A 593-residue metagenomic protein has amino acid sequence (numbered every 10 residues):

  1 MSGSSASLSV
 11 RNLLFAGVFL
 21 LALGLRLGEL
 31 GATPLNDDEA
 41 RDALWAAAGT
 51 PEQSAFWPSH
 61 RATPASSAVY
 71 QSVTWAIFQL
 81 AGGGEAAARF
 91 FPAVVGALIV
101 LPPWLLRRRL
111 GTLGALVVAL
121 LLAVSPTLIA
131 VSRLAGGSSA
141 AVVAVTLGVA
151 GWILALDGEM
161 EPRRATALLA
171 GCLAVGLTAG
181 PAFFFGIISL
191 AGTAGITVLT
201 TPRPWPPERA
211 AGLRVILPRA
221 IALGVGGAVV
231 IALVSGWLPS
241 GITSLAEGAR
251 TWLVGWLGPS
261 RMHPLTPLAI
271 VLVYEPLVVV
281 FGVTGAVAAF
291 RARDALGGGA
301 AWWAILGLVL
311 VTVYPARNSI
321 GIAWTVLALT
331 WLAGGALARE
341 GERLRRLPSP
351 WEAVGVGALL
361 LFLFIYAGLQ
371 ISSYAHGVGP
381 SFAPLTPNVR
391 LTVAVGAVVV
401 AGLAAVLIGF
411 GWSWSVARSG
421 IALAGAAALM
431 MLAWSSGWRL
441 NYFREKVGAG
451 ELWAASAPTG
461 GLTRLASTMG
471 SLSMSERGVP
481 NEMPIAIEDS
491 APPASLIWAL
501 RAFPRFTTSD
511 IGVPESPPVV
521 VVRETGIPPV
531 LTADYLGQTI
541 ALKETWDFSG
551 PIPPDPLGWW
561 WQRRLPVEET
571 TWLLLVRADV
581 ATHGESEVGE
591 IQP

Functional and structural regions predicted by a protein language model:
S2-L347, L369-G377, P387: Membrane-integral, polyisoprenol-dependent glycosyltransferases of the GT-C/oligosaccharyltransferase superfamily
L128, G307-L308, P492, G512 (+1 more regions): Solvent-exposed loop/turn segments at secondary-structure junctions within structured extracellular/periplasmic domains
T197-P206, A338-L347, Y374-A427: Cytosolic-side transmembrane helix boundary signature
G224-V225, G299-L308, A328-G334, P350-Y374 (+2 more regions): Hydrophobic membrane-spanning alpha-helices of multi-pass integral membrane proteins
T251-W252, Q370-P387, S419-W498, P504 (+2 more regions): Membrane-proximal, lumen/periplasm-facing interface regions of secretory-pathway glyco- and lipid-modifying enzymes
R501-T508, L536-I540: Structural alpha-beta junctions
F506-P517: Short acidic low-complexity segments
E515-P593: Aromatic/acidic, Gly/Pro-rich catalytic loop(s) in extracytoplasmic/lumenal soluble domains of multi-pass membrane
